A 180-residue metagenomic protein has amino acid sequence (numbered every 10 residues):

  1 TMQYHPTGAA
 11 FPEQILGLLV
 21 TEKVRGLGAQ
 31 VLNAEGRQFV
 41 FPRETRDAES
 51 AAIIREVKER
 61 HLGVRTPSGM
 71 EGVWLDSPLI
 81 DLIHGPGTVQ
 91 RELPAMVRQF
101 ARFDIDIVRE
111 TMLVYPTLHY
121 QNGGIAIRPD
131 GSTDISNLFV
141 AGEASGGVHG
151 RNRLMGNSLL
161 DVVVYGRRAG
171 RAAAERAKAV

Functional and structural regions predicted by a protein language model:
T1-D106, A172-K178: An anion/pyrophosphate-binding glycine-rich loop and adjacent beta-alpha core in soluble alpha-beta enzymes
I15-L19, T111-V114, G147-H149: Intrinsically disordered, low-complexity segments enriched in polar/charged residues with Gly/Pro, especially when
R25, L32-A52, K58, V73 (+2 more regions): Glycine- and aromatic-enriched mobile tails/lids
P67-M70, I105, M112, S136 (+1 more regions): Membrane-targeting and insertion segments and their boundary/processing signals
Q99-I135: FAD/FMN-dependent oxidoreductases across multiple families
